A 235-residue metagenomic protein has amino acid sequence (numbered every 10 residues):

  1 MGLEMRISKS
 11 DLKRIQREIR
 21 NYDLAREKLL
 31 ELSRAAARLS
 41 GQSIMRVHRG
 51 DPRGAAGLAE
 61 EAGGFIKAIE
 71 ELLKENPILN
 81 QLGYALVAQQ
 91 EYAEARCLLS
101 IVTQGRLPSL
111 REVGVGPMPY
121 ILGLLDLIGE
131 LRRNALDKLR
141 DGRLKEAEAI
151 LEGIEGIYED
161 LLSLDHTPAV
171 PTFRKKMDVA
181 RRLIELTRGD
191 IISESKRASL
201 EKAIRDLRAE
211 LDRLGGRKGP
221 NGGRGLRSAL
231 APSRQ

Functional and structural regions predicted by a protein language model:
G2-L73: Leu/Val/Ala/Ile-rich N-terminal alpha-helices, chiefly Sec-type signal peptides and the beginnings
E4, N21-L32, R46-V47, D51-G54 (+4 more regions): Non-transmembrane, amphipathic alpha-helical segments
D11, L32-A35, L39, L58 (+6 more regions): Amphipathic, well-ordered alpha-helical segments in soluble domains
G57-G114: Long, charged all-alpha helical bundle/coiled-coil segments in cytosolic proteins
R96-V102, R106-Y158: Long, charge-patterned amphipathic alpha-helical coiled-coil/hairpin "stalk" segments used as oligomerization
A147-Q235: Long amphipathic all-alpha helical oligomerization modules
